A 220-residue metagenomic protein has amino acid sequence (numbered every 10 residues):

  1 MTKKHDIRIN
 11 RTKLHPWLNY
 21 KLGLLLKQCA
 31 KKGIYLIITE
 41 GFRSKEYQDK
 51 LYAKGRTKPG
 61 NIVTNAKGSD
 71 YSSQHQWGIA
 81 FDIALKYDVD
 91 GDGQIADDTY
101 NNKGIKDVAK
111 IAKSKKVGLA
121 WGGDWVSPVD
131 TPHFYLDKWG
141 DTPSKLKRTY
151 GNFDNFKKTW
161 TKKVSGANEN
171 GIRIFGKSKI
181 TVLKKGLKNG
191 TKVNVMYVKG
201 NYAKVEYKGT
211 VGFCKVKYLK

Functional and structural regions predicted by a protein language model:
M1-E40: Active-site acidic/histidine clusters and adjacent loop/turn architecture that either coordinate catalytic ions
K13, W17-Y20, L24, K103-D107 (+3 more regions): Extracytoplasmic/secreted proteins, especially bacterial periplasmic and envelope-associated proteins
Q28-P59: Extended, low-complexity, intrinsically disordered C-terminal regulatory tails of eukaryotic serine/threonine kinases
C29, K58, S72-G78, L187 (+1 more regions): Extracellular/periplasmic catalytic domains that process cell-envelope and extracellular macromolecules
G55-S69: Cytochrome P450 catalytic domain signature, combining two hallmark sequence patches
A66-W160: Catalytic cores and adjacent binding grooves of peptidoglycan-active enzymes
T161-E206, Y218: Beta-loop motif signature
T210-L219: A short macromolecule-binding patch
